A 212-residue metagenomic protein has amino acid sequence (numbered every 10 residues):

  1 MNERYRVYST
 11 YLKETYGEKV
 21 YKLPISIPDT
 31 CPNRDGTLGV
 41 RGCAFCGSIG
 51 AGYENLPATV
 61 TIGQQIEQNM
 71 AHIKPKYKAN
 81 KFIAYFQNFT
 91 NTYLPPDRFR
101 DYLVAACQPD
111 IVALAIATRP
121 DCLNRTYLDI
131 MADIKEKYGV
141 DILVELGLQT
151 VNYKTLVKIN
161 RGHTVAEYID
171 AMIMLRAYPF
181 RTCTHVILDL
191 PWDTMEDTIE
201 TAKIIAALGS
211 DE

Functional and structural regions predicted by a protein language model:
M1-I83: N-terminal [4Fe-4S]-dependent radical SAM core
K19, K78-F82, D110-L114, Y138-I142 (+2 more regions): Short, well-ordered coil/turn segments that N-cap beta-strands
I49-N69, I73, Y77-P96, I111-L123 (+1 more regions): Core AdoMet radical
M70-I73, L123-G139, D170, I199-D211: Short amphipathic alpha-helices and their capping/turn segments at secondary-structure boundaries
I73-Y77, Y102-P109, D129-D141, I173-A177: Acidic (Asp/Glu)-rich catalytic clusters
P96-V104, N124-K135, L156, E196: Distinct, well-ordered alpha-helical segments
E167-E212: Conserved C-terminal portion of the radical SAM core fold that forms the substrate/S-adenosylmethionine-binding
